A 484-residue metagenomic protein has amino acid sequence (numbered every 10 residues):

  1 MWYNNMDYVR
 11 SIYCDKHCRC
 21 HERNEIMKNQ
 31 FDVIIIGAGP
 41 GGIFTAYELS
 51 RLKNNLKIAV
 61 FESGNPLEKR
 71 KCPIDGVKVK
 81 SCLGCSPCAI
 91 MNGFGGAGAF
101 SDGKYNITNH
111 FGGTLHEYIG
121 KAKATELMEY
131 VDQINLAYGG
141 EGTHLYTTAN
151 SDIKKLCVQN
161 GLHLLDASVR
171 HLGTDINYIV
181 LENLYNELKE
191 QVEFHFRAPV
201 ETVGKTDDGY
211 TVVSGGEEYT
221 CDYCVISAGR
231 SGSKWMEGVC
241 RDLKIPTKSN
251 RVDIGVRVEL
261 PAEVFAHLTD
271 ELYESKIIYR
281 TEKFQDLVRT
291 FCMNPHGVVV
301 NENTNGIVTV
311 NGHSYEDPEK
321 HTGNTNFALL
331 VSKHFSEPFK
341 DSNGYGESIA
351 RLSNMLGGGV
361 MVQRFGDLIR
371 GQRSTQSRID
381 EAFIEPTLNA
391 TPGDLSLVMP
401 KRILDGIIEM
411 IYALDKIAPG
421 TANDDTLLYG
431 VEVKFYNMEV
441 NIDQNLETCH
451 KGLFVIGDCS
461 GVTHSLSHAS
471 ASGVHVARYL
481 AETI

Functional and structural regions predicted by a protein language model:
Y3, R10, C14-C20, K28-G112 (+1 more regions): Residues forming the flavin
G93-T143: Dinucleotide-binding Rossmann-like beta1-alpha1 core, especially the glycine-rich loop that anchors the ADP
